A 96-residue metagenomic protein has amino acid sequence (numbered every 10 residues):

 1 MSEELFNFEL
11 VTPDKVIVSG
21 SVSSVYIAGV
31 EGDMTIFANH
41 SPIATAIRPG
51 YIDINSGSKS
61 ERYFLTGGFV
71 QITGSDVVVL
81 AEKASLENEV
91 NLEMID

Functional and structural regions predicted by a protein language model:
M1-L5: Short, charged, intrinsically disordered terminal tails
E9-D96: Compact, glycine-rich, soluble single-domain proteins
